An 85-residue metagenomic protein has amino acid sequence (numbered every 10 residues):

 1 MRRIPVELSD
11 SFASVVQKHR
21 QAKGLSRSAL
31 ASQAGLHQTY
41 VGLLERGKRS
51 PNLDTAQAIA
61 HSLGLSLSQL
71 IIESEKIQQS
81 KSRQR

Functional and structural regions predicted by a protein language model:
M1-S11, K76, S80-K81: A detector for short, charged/polar N-terminal pre-domain segments
S14-Q33, A58, R83-R85: Short basic helix-loop element that most often maps to the first helix and adjoining turn of HTH DNA-binding modules
V16, L30-A31, V41-L44, L70: Conserved hydrophobic/aromatic packing and binding residues within compact polymer-binding modules
G35-S50: Recognition helix of helix-turn-helix/homeodomain-like DNA-binding domains that insert into the DNA major groove
D54-Q69: DNA major-groove recognition helix of helix-turn-helix/homeodomain DNA-binding modules
H61, I71-R85: Short, charged recognition helix plus adjacent turn of helix-turn-helix-like nucleic-acid-binding domains
